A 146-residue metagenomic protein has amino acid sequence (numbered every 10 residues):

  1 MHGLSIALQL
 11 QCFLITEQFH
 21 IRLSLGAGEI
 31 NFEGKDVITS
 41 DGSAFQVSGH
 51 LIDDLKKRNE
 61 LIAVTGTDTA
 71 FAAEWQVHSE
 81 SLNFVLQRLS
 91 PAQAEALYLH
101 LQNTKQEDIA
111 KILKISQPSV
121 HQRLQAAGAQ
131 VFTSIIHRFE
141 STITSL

Functional and structural regions predicted by a protein language model:
M1-G49, D53: DNA-contacting interfaces and partner/effector-binding or oligomerization modules in DNA-centric proteins
E33-T39, L55-S79: Flexible, glycine/charge-rich interdomain/linker segments that couple and regulate nucleotide signaling catalytic cores
D41-V47, R58-E60, V85: C-terminal regulatory or interaction extensions
L86-Q93: Short helix-coil-helix linker/hinge
Q93-H100: Short alpha-helical "packing" element that flanks the helix-turn-helix/winged-helix DNA-binding module
K105-L113, V120: Short alpha-helical "recognition helix" segments of helix-turn-helix
H121-A126: Key DNA-contacting residues within the recognition helix of helix-turn-helix
G128-I143: Short, Lys/Arg-enriched C-terminal cap helix and immediately downstream tail that follows
